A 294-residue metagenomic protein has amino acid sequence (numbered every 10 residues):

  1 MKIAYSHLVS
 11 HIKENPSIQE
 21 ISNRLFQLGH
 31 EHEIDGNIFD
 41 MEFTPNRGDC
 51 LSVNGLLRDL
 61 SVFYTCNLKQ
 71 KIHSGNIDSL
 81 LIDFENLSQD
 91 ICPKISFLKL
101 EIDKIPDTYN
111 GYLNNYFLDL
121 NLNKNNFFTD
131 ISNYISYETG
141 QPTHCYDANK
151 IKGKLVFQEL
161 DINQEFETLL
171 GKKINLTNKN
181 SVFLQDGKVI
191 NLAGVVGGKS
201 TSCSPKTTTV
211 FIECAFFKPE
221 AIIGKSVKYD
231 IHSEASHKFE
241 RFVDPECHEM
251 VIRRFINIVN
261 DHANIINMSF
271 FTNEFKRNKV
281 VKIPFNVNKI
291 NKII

Functional and structural regions predicted by a protein language model:
M1-I294: RNA/tRNA-interacting regions in translation and RNA-turnover enzymes
